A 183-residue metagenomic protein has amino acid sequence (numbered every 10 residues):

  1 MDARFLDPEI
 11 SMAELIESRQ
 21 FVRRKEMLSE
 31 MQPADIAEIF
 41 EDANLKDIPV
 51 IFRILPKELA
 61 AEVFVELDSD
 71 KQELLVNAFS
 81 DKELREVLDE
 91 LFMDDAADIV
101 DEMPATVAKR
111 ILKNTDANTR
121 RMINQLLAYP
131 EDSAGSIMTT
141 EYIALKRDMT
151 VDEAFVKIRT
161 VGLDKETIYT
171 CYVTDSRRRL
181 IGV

Functional and structural regions predicted by a protein language model:
M1-V183: Hydrophobic packing positions in regular secondary-structure scaffolds
